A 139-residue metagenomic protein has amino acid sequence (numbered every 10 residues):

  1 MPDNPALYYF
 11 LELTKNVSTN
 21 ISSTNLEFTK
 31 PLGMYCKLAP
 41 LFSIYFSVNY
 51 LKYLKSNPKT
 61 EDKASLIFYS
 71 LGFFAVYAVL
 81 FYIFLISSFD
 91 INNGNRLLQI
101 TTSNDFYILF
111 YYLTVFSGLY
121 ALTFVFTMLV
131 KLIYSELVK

Functional and structural regions predicted by a protein language model:
M1-D3, I67-L85: Hydrophobic alpha-helical membrane-insertion segments
M1-P58: N-terminal first transmembrane alpha-helix
P5-K30, F81-Y111: Interfacial non-cytosolic loop connecting adjacent transmembrane helices
T29-L38, Y69-S70, Y107-L119: Alpha-helical transmembrane segments of polytopic membrane proteins
L38-N49, A78, F116-M128: Alpha-helical transmembrane segments
Y45, K52, Y82-S88, F126-I133 (+1 more regions): Structural signature of transmembrane alpha-helix termini at the membrane-water interface
F46-V76, I133-K139: Cytoplasmic juxtamembrane regions at transmembrane-helix boundaries
L98-K139: Terminal transmembrane helical module of multi-pass membrane proteins
